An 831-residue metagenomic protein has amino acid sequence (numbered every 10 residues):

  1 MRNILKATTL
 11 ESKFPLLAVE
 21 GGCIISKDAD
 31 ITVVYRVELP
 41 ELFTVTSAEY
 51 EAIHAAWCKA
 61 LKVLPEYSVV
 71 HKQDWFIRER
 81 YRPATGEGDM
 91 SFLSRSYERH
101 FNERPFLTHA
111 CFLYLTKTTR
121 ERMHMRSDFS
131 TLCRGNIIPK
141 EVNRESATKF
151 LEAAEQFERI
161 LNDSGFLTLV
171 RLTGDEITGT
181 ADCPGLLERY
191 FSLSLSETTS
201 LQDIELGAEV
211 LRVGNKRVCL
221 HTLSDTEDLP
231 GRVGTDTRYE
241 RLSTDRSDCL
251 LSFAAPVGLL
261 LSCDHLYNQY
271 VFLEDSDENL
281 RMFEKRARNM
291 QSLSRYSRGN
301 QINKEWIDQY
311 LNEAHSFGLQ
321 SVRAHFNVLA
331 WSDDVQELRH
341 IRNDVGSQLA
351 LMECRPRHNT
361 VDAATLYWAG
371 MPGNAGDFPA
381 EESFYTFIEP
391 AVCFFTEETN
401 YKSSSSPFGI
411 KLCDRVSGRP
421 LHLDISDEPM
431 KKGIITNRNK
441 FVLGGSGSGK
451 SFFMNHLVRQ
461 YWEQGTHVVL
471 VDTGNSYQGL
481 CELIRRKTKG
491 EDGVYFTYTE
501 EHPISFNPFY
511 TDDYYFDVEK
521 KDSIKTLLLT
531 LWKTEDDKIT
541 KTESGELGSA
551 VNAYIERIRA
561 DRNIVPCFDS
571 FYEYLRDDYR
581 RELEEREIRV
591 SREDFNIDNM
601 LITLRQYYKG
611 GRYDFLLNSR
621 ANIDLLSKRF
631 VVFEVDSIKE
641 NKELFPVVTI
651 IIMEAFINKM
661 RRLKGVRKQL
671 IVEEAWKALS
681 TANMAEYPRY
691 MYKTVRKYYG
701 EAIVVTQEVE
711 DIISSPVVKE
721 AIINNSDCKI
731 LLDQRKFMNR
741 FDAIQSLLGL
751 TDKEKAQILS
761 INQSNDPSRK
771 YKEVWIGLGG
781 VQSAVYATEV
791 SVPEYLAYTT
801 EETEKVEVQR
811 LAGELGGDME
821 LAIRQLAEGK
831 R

Functional and structural regions predicted by a protein language model:
M1-E398: Extended, folded cores of ATP/NTP-driven motor/assembly subunits in large transport and secretion machines
C23-A29, N102-L107, S316-S321, C413-R415 (+3 more regions): Short glycine/proline-enriched loop/turn "hinge" motifs that connect secondary-structure elements and lie
I31, H109-C111, H467, R629 (+1 more regions): The start of beta-strands in P-loop NTPase/AAA+ ATPase cores
P40, S47-V63, L261-S262, C354-R355 (+8 more regions): P-loop NTPase motor domains
T85-M90, S127-L132, G373-G376, L483-T488 (+5 more regions): Short secondary-structure boundary/capping segments
H100, Y515-S570, P716-R831: P-loop NTPase motor core of the ASCE superfamily
L132-I160, M352, G444-G449, A797-A822: Short, cationic low-complexity segments
S426-S448, F452-Q460, V468-L480, V494-H502 (+2 more regions): Conserved P-loop NTPase motor cores
